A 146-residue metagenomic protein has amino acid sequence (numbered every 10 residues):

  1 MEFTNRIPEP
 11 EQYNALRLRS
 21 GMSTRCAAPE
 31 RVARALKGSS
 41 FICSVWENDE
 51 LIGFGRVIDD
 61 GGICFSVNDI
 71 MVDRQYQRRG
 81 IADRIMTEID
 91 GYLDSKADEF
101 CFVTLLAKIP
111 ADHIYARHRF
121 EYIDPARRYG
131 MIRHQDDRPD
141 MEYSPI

Functional and structural regions predicted by a protein language model:
M1-A27, S144-I146: Short amphipathic alpha-helix that is part of the acyltransferase structural core
L18-I42: Active-site rim helix/loop that mediates acceptor-substrate recognition in acyltransferases
S44, E50-D59, I63-S66, M71: Conserved beta-strand in the GNAT
D73, K108: Residue-level recognition of the GNAT/N-acetyltransferase active site
Y76, G80-E88: Conserved acetyl-CoA pyrophosphate-binding loop and the N-cap/start of the following alpha-helix in GNAT-like
M86, L93-A107: Conserved GNAT acetyl-CoA-binding A-motif
F100, T104-L106, A116, E121-I146: Conserved catalytic-core motifs of GNAT/GCN5-like acyltransferases
